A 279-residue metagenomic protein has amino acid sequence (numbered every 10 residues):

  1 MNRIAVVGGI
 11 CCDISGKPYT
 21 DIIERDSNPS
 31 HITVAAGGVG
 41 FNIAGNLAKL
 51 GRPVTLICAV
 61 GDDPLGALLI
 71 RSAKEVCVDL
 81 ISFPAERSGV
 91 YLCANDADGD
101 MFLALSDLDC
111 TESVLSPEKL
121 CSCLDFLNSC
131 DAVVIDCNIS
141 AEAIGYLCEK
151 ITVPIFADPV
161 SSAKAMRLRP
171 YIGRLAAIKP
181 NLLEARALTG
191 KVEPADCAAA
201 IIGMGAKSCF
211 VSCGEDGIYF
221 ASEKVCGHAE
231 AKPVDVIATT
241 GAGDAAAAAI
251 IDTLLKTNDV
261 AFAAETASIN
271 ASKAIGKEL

Functional and structural regions predicted by a protein language model:
M1-A5, N28, A165, P194-L279: Conserved phosphate-binding/catalytic region of the ribokinase-like
M1-I57, P64-L68, E230, V236-I237 (+1 more regions): Glycine-rich phosphate/adenosyl-contacting loop at the front of the ribokinase-like
I4, V54, V78-L80, A132 (+3 more regions): Hydrophobic anchor at the start of a short beta-strand that flanks the dinucleotide cofactor-binding loop
C11, H31-V34, D107-T111, P159-A163 (+2 more regions): Short, acidic/turn-prone active-site loops that include or flank metal/cofactor- and phosphate-binding residues
I14-S15, A104, A187-L188, A221 (+1 more regions): Residues that scaffold the ATP/ADP-binding catalytic core of kinase and kinase-like folds
E24-P29, K49-D131: Conserved N-terminal subdomain of the carbohydrate kinase-like
L47, N181, G243: Short, conserved phosphate/pyrophosphate- and ester-handling motifs at nucleotide-, phospho-/glycolipid
A132-A199, G217: Conserved beta-alpha-beta core of the PfkB/ribokinase-like small-molecule kinase fold
